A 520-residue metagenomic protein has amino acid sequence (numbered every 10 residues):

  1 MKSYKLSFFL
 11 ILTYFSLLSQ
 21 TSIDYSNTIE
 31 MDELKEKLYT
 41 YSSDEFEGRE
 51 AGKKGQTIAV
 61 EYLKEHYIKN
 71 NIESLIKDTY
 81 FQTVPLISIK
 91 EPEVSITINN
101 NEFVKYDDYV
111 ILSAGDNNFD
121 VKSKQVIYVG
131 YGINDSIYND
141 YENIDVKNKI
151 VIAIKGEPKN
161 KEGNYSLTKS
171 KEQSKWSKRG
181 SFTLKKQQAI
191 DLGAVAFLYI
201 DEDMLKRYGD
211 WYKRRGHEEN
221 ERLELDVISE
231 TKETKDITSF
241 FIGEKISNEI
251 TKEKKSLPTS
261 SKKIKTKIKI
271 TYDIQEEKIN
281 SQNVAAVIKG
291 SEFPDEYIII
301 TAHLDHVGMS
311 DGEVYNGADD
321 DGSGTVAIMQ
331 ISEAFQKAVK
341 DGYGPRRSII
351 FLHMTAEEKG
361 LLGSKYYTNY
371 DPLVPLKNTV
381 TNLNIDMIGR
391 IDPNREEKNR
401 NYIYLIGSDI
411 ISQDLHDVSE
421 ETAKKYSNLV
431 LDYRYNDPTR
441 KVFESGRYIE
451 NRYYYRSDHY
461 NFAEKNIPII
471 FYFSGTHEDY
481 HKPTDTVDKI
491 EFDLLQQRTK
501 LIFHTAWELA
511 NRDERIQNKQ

Functional and structural regions predicted by a protein language model:
M1-Y25: Bacterial Sec-dependent N-terminal signal peptides
S19-L75, I96, I288-K289, K519: N-terminal hydrophobic or amphipathic helices/low-complexity stretches enriched in small/hydrophobic/Pro/Gly
T21-S26, I111-N143, V227-G317, E333 (+1 more regions): Soluble metallo-hydrolase cores and metallopeptidase-like ectodomains found primarily in the secretory/periplasmic
E47-N164, V418: Noncatalytic luminal/extracellular "stalk/propeptide" segments of secretory-pathway proteins
F103-K105, I237-N248, K254, M354-F471: Metal-dependent peptidase/peptidase-like ectodomains
D107-S229, Y315, E333: Extracellular/luminal Protease-associated
K232, I242, E333, F473-Q520: His/Asp/Glu-rich mid-to-C-terminal helical/loop segments that flank catalytic regions of hydrolases
E333-G360, I385: Short helix-loop-beta-strand segments that form the rim/entrance of peptidase-like active sites
